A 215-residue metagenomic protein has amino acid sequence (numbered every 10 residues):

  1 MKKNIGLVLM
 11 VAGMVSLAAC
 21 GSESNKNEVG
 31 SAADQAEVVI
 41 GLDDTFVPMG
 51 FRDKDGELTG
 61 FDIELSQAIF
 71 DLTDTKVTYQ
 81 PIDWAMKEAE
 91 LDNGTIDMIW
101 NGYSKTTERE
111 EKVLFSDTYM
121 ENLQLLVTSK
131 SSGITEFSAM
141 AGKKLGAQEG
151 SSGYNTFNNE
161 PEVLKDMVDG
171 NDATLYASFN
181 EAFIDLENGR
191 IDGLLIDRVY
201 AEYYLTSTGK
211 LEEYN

Functional and structural regions predicted by a protein language model:
V15-A19: C-terminal motif of bacterial Sec signal peptides marking the signal peptidase cleavage site
G21-E23: Bacterial signal peptide processing site
N27-G102, L175: Extracytoplasmic small-molecule ligand-binding "clamshell" domains of the periplasmic binding protein/Venus flytrap
V38-L42, S138-N155: Short loop->beta-strand "edge-of-pocket" segments that line small-molecule binding or catalytic clefts across diverse
S66-D74, G153-L175, L205-K210: Ligand-binding cleft/hinge of the Venus flytrap
Q67, K76-A139: Acidic, polar ligand-binding/catalytic clefts
L72, Q80-P81, A85-M98, K112 (+3 more regions): Short helices/loops that flank or line small-molecule/ion binding pockets
M86, Y103-E111, T156-N159, D185-N188 (+1 more regions): A ligand-binding cleft/hinge motif common to bilobed small-molecule-binding domains
